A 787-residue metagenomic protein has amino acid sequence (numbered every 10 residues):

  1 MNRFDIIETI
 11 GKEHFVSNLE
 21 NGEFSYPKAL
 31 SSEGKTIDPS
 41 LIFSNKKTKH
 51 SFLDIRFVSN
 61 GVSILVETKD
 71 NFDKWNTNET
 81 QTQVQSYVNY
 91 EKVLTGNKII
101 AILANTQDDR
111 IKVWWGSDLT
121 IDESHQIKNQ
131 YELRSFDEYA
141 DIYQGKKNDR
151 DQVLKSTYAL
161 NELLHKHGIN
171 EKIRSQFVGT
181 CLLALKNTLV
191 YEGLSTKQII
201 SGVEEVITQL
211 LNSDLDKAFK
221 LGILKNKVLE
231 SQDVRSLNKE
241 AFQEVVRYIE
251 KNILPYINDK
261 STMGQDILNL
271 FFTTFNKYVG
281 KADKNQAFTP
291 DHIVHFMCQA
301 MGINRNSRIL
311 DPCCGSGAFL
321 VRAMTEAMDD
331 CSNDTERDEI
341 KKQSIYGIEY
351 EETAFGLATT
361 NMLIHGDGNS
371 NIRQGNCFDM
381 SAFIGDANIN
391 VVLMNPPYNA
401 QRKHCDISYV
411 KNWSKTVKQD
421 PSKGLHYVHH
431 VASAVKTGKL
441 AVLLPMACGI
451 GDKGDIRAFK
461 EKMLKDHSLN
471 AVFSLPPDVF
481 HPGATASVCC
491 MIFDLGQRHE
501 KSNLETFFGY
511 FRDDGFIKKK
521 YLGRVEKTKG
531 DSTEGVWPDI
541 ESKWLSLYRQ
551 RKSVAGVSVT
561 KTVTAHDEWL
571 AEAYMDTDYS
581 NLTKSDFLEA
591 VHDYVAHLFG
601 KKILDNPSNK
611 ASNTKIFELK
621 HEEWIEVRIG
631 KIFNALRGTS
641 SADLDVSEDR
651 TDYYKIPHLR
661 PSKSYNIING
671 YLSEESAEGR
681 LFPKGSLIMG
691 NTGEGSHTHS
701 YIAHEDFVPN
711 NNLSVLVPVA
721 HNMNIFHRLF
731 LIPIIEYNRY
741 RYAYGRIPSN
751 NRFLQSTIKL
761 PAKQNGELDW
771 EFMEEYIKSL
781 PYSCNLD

Functional and structural regions predicted by a protein language model:
F24-G61: Active-site metal-binding core of divalent-cation-utilizing nuclease and nuclease-like domains
I55-F57, G61-F72, Y87: Conserved catalytic cores of phosphodiester-cleaving nucleases, focusing on short active-site segments
K69-I121: Nucleic-acid nuclease catalytic cores
N71-K74, D386, L393-S612: A conserved structural/catalytic subdomain of Rossmann-like adenosyl-cofactor enzymes
F177-K277: Long recognition/docking surfaces used for binding and targeting
D283-M394, N399-Q401, P445-A447: Conserved S-adenosyl-L-methionine
G556-N666, Q764-D787: Non-catalytic DNA-recognition/assembly elements of restriction-modification systems
N669-P733: A short beta-sheet element
